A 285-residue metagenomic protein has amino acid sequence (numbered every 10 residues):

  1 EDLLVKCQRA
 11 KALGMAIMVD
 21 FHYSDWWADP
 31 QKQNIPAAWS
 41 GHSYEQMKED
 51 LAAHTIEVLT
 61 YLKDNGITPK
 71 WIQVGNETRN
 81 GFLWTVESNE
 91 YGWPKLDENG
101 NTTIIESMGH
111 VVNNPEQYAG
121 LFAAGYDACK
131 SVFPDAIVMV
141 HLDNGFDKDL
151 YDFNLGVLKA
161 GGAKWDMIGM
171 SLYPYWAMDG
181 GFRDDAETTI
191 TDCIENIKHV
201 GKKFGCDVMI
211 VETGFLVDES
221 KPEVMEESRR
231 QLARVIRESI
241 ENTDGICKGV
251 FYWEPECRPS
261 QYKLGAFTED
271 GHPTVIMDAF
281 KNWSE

Functional and structural regions predicted by a protein language model:
E1, W26-Q31, G81-W84, K148-L150 (+3 more regions): Extracytoplasmic/secreted cell-surface and envelope-processing proteins
E1-N114, Y118-I137, D143: Substrate-binding cleft and catalytic face of glycoside hydrolase catalytic domains, especially the flexible beta-alpha
D2-A12, I35-E45, L83-Y91, D147-A160 (+2 more regions): Short, electropositive alpha-helical surface patch
D2-R9, H54, V58, Y118-G125 (+4 more regions): A general structural detector for well-ordered alpha-helical segments in enzyme core domains, enriched
D20, I72, I168, E212 (+2 more regions): Conserved, mostly hydrophobic/aromatic
E77, Y173, P255: Flexible loop residues that form catalytic and substrate-binding hotspots at small-molecule/glycan-binding clefts
N89-S107, D192, N196-K202, V217-E285: Aromatic-rich peripheral "rim/lid" segments of glycoside hydrolase catalytic domains that contact and position glycan
S131-H141, G145-K221, R237-E241, I246-C247: Glycoside hydrolase catalytic-domain groove-lining segments
